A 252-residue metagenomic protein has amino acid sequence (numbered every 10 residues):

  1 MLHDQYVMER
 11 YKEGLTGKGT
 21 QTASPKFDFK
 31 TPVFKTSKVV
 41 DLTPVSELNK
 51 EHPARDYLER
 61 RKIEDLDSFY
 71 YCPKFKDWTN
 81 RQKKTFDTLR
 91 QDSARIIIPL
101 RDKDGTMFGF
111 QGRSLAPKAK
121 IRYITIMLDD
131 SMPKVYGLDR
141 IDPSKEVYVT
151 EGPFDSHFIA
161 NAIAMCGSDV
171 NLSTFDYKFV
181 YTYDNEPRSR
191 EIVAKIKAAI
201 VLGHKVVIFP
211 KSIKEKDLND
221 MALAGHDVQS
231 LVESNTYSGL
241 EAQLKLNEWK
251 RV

Functional and structural regions predicted by a protein language model:
M1-E13, S68-K83, T88-S93, A222-R251: Short, small/acidic-rich helices and loops at N termini and domain boundaries of DNA replication/processing enzymes
M1-F75, P117-R122, K197: Non-catalytic accessory segments of DNA primases and related replication-initiation nucleases
I63, H204-K205: Short phosphate-binding/catalytic loops that engage adenosine nucleotides
D77-K178, Y183, E191-V193: Phosphate-handling DNA/RNA-contact segment within nucleic-acid enzymes
F175-V180, D217-S230: Short, surface-exposed amphipathic charged segments that create phosphate/polyanion-binding patches used for binding
Y183-N185, K195, T236: Conserved catalytic-core subdomain
R190-L202: Short, aromatic/basic amphipathic alpha-helical patches
K205-E215: A generic structural motif
